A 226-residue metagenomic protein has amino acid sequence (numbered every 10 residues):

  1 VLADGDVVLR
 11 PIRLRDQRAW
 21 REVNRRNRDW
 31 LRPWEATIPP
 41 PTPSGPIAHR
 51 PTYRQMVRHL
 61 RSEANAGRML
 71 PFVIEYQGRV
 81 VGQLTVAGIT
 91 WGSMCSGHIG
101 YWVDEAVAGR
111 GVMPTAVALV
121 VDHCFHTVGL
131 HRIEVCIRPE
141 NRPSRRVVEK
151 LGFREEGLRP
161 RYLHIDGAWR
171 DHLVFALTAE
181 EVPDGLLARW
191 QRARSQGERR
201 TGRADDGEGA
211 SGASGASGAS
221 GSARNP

Functional and structural regions predicted by a protein language model:
V1-A106, W169-G209, G221-P226: GNAT-family acyltransferases
F72, H123-F125, F153: Conserved hydrophobic/aromatic "anchor" residues that stabilize well-ordered secondary structure elements
G78, G111, N141, G167: Conserved G/P- and acidic residue-centered "switch" motifs that form tight phosphate/ATP-binding loops in soluble
W102-V103, G109-H123, R145-K150: Conserved acetyl-CoA-binding loop-helix of GNAT-fold acetyltransferases
H126-C136: Conserved GNAT acetyl-CoA-binding A-motif
E134-C136, R154-D171: Conserved catalytic-core motifs of GNAT/GCN5-like acyltransferases
V135-R145: Conserved beta-strand-loop-alpha-helix junction that forms the acyl-donor binding cleft
G215-A219: Acidic, glycine-centered low-complexity repeats within long intrinsically disordered regions
